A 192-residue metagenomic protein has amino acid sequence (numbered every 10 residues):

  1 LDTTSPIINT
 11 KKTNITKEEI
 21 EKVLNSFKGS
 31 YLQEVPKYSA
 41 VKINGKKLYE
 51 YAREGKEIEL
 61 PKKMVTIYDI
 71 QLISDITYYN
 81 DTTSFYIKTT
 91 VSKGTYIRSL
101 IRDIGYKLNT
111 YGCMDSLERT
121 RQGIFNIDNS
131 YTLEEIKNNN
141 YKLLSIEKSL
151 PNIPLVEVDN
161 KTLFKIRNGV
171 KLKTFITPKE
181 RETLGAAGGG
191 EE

Functional and structural regions predicted by a protein language model:
L1-E192: Catalytic/RNA-binding core of pseudouridine synthases
